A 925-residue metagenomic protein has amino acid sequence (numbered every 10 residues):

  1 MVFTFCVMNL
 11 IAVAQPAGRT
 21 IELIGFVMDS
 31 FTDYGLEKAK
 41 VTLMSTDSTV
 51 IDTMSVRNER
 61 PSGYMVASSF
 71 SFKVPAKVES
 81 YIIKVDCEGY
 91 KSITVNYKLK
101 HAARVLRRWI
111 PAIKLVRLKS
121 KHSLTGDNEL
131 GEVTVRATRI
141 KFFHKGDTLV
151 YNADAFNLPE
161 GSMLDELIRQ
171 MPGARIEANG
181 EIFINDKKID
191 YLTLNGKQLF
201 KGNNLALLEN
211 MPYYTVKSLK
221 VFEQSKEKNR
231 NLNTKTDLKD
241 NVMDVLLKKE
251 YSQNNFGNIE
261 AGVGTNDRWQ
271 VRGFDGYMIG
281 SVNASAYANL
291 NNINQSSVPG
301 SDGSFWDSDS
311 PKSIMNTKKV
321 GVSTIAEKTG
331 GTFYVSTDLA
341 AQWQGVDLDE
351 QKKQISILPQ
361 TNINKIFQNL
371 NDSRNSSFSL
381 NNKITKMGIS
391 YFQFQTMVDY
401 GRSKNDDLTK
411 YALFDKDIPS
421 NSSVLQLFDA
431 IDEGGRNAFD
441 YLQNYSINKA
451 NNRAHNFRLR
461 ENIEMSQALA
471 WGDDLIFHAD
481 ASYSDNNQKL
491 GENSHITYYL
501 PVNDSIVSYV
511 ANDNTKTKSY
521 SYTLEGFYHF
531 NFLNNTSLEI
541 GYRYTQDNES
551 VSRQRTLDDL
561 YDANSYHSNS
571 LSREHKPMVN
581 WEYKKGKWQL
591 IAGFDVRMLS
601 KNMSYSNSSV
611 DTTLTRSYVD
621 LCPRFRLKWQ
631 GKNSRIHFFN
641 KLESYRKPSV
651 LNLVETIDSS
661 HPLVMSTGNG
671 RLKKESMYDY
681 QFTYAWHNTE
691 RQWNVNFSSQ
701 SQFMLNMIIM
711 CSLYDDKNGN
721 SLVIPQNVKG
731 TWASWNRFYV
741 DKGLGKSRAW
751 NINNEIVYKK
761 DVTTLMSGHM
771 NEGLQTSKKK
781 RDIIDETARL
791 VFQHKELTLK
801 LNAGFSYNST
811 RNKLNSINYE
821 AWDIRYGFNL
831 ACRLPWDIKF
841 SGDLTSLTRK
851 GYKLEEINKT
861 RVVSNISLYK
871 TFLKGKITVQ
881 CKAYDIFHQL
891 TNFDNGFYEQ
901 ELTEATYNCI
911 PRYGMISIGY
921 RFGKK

Functional and structural regions predicted by a protein language model:
V13-E22, M28-F31, T125: Beta-strand-rich domain onsets/edges
F26-E37, R139: Structural motif
K40-G63, V133-I140, Q198: Short amphipathic beta-strand segments in non-cytosolic proteins
M44, D86-E88, L106-D154, E177-N179 (+3 more regions): Short, acidic, small-residue-rich periplasmic hinge/interaction motif at the N-terminus of Gram-negative outer-membrane
S48-I51, S69-K73, E79-L99: A short, solvent-exposed loop/turn motif at the edges and junctions of modular extracellular/periplasmic domains
T148-M171, N179, I184, L194-L199 (+1 more regions): Short, polar/charged loop or turn motifs at beta-strand boundaries
E181-K226, V242-K249: Periplasmic plug
G202-L205, S225-W269, S281-K925: Primarily recognizes Gram-negative and organellar outer-membrane beta-barrels
